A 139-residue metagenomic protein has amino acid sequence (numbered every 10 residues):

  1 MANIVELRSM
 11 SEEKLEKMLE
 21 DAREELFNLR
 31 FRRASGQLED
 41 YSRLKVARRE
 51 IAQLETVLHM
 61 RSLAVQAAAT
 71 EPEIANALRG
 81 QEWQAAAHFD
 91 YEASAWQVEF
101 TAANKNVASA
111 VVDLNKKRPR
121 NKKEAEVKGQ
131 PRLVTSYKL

Functional and structural regions predicted by a protein language model:
M1-L139: Extended, charge-rich alpha-helical interface modules
